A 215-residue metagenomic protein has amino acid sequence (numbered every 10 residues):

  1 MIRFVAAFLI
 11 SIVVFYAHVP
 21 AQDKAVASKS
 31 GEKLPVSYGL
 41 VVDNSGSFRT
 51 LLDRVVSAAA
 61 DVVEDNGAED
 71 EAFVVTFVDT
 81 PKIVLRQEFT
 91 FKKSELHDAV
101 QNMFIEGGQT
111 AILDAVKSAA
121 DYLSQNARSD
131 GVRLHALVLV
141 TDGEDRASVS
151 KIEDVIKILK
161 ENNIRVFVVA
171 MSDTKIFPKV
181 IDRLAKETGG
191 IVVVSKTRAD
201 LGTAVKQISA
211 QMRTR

Functional and structural regions predicted by a protein language model:
I2-F4, A17-L52, F89: Acidic, polar low-complexity linker/tail segments
F4-V13: Sec-dependent N-terminal signal peptides
K24-A25, V36-S37, S45, V56-A60 (+4 more regions): Exposed acidic/Ser/Thr-rich ligand/metal-binding surfaces
S30-G31, E64, S129: Short secondary-structure boundary/capping segments
E32-L34, N66-A68, K160: Solvent-exposed loop and beta-edge segments used for protein-protein assembly and interaction
R54-V74: An active-site-proximal "capping" alpha-helix that borders the catalytic cofactor pocket
R198-T203: A short acidic, often aromatic-flanked loop/helix-cap motif at beta-alpha or helix-coil junctions that lines enzyme
